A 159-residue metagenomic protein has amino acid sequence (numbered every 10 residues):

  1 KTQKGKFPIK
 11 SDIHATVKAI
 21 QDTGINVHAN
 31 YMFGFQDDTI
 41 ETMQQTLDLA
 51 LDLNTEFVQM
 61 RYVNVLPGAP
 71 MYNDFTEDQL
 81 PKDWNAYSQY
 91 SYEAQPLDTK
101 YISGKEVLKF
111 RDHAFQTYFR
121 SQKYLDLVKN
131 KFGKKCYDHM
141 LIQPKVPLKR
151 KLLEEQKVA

Functional and structural regions predicted by a protein language model:
K1-K135, V158: A structural motif corresponding to the C-terminal lobe/cap of the Radical SAM core domain
D138-A159: C-terminal non-catalytic accessory extensions
